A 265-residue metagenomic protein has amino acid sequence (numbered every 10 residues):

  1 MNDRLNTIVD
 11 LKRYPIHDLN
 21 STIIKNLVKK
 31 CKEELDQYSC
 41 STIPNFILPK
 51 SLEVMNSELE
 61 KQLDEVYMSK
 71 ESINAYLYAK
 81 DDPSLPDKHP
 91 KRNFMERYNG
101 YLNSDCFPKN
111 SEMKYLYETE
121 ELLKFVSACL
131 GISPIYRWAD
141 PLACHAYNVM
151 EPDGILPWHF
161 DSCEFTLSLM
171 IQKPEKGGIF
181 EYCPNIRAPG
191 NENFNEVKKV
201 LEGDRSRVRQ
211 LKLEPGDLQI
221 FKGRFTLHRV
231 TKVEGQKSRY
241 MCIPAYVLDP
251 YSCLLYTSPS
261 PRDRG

Functional and structural regions predicted by a protein language model:
M1-D36: Fe(II)/2-oxoglutarate
S41-F46: Short amphipathic
I47-K50, V54-V66, S84-D140: Signature of the catalytic double-stranded beta-helix
C106-K114, L123-L218: Catalytic core of non-heme Fe(II) oxygenases with the double-stranded beta-helix
L156, L227-E234: Short beta-strand His + acidic residue motifs that chelate non-heme Fe in jelly-roll/DSBH and cupin folds
S168, Q236-P250: A short hydrophobic beta-strand segment most commonly corresponding to one strand of the jelly-roll/cupin
Y256-G265: Conserved small/polar residues in nucleotide/adenosyl-binding loops
